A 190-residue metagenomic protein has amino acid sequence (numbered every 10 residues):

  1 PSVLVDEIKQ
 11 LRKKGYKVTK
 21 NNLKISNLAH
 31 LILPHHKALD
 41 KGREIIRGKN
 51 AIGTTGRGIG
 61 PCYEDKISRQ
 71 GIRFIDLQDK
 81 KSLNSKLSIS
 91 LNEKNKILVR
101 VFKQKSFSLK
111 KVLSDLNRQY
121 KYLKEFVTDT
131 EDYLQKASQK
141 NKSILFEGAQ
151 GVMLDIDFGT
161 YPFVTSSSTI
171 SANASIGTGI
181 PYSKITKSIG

Functional and structural regions predicted by a protein language model:
P1-G190: Non-transmembrane, aqueous-exposed alpha-helical and coiled segments at domain scale
